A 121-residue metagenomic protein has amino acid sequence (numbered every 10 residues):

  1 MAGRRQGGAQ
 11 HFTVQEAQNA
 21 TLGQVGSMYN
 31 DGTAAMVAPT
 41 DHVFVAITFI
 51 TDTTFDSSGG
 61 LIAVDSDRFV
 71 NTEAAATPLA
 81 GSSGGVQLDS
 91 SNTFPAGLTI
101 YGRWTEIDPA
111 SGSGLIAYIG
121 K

Functional and structural regions predicted by a protein language model:
M1-D41, S111-K121: C-terminal interaction-tip segments
A17-N19, G32-D41, D52-T53, S58-G59 (+2 more regions): Glycine-centered loop/turn motifs
V25, N30-M36, G81-E106, L115-G120: Beta-sandwich interaction modules
V45-I47, I107: Hydrophobic beta-strand segments within beta-rich accessory/binding domains
A46, A63, F69-A76, L88-G97: Extracellular beta-sheet-rich ligand-binding/adhesion modules
I47-F49, A117: Generic structural hydrophobic/aromatic packing signal, biased to beta-strands
T51, W104, S111: Residues on the solvent-exposed faces and adjacent turns of beta-rich solenoids used to engage binding targets
T54-A76, S113-K121: Short, surface-exposed beta-strand/strand-loop-strand elements in extracellular ectodomains
